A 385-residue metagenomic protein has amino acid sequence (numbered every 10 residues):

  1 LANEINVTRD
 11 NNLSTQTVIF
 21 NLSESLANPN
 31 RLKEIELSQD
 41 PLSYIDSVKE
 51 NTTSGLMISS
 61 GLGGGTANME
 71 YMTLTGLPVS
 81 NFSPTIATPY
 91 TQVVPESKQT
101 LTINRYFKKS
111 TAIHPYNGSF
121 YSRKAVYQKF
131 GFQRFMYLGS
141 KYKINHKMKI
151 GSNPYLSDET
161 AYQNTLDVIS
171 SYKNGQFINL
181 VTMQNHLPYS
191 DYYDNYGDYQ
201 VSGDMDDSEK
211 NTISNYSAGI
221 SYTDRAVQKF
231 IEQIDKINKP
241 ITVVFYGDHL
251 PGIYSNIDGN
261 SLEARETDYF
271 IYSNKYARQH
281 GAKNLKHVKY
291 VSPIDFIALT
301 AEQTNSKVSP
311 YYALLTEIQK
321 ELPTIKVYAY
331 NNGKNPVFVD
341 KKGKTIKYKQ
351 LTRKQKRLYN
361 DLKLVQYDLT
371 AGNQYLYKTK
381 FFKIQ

Functional and structural regions predicted by a protein language model:
I5-L13, L22-S23, N28-Q385: Solvent-exposed soluble domains appended to multi-pass membrane proteins
